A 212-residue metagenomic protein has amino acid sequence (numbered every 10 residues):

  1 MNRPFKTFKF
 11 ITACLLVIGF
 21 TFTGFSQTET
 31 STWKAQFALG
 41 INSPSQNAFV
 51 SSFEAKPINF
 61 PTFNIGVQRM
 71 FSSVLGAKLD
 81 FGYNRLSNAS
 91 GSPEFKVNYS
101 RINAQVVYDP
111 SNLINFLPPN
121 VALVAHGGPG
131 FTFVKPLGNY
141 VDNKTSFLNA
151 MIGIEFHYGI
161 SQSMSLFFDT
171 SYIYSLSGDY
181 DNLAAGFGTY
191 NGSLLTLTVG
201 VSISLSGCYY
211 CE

Functional and structural regions predicted by a protein language model:
M1-T32, S206-E212: Cleavable N-terminal export/targeting peptides
F25-R69, S202-S206: Short glycine/proline- and aromatic-enriched beta-strand/turn motifs that initiate or cap beta-hairpins
S31-W33, P57-P61, K96-I102, P119-V121 (+2 more regions): Residues that define the transmembrane beta-barrel architecture of outer-membrane proteins
K34, G76, N115, A122-V124 (+5 more regions): Membrane-spanning beta-strand positions in outer-membrane beta-barrel proteins
A35-F37, I65-V67, A77-F81, V106 (+3 more regions): Membrane-embedded beta-strands that build the outer-membrane beta-barrel scaffold
Q36-N42, D80-G82, H126-G130, D169-S171: Transmembrane beta-strands of outer-membrane beta-barrel proteins
N47-F53, A89-E94, K135-D142, G178-A185: Outer-membrane beta-barrel translocator domains and adjoining extracellular loop/strand segments of Gram-negative
R69-N139, L195-C208: Gram-negative (and chloroplast) outer-membrane scaffold detector with strong preference for beta-barrel transmembrane
